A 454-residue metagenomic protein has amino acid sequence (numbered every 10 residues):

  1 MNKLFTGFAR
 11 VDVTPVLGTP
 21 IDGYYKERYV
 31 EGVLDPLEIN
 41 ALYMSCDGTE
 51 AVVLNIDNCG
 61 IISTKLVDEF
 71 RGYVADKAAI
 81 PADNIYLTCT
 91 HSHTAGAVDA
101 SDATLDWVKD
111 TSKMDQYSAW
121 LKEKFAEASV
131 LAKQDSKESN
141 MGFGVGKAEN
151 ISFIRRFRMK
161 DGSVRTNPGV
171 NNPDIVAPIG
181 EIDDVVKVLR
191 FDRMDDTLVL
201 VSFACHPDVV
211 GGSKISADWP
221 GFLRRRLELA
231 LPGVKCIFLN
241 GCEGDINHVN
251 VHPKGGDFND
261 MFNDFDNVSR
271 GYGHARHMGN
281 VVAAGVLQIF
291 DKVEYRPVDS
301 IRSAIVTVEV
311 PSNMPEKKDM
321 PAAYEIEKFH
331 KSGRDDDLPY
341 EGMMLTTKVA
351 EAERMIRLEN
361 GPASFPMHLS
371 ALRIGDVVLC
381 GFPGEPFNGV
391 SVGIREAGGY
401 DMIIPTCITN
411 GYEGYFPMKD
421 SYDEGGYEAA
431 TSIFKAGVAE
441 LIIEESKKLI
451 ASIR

Functional and structural regions predicted by a protein language model:
M1-R454: Non-catalytic substrate/cofactor recognition surfaces at enzyme active-site rims
